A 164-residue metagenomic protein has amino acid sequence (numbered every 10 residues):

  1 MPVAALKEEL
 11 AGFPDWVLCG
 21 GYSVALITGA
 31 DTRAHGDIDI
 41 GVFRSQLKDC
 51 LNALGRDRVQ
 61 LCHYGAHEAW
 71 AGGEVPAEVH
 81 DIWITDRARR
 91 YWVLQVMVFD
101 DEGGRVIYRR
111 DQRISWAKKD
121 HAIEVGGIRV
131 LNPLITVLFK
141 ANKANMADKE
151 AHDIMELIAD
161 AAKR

Functional and structural regions predicted by a protein language model:
M1-R164: Compositionally biased terminal segments of proteins
